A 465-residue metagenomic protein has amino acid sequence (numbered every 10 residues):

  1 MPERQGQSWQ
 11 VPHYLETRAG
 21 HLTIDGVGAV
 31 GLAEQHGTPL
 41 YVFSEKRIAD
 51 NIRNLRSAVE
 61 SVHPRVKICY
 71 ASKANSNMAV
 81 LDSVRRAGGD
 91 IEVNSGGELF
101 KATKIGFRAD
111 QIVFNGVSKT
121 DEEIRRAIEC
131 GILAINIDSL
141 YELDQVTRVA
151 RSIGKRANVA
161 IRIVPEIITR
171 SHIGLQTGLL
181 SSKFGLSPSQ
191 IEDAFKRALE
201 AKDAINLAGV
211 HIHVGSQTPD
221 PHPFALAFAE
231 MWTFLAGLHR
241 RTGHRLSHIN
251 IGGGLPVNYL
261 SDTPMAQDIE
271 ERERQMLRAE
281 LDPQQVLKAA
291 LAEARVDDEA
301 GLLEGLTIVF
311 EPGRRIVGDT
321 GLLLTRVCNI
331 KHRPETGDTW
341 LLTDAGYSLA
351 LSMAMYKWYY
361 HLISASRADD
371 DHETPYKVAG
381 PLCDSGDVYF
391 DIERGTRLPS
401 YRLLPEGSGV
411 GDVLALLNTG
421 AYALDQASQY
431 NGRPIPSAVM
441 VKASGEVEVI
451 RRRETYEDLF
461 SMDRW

Functional and structural regions predicted by a protein language model:
M1-N158, E200-K202, N206, R240-R245 (+2 more regions): A charged N-terminal "starter" segment
P2-G6, E166-R326: Active-site loop/helix belt of alpha/beta enzymes
G28, S44-R47, N51, L55 (+19 more regions): General structural feature for long, well-ordered alpha-helical segments within catalytic domains of soluble enzymes
A71-N77, G96-E98, V117-K119, D138-E142 (+8 more regions): Active-site beta-loop-alpha junctions enriched in small/polar residues
V80-D82, K104, I124-E129, V146-V149 (+7 more regions): Short acidic, glycine/serine/threonine-rich loops at helix termini
D90-E92, V113, A134-N136, A160-R162 (+8 more regions): Structured core elements
F107-A109, L179, G252, P434: Short, solvent-exposed loop/turn segments at the edges of secondary structure
D282-W465: Charged (often Lys/Glu-rich) extended helix/loop segments that serve as interaction or gating elements
